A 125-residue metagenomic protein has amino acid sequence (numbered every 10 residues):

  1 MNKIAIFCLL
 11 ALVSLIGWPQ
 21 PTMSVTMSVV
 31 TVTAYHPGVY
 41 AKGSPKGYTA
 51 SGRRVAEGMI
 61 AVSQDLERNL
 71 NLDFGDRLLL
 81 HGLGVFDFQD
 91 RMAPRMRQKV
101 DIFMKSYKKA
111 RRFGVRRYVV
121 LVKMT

Functional and structural regions predicted by a protein language model:
M1-A5: Positively charged n-region of N-terminal signal peptides that target proteins for export
F7-L15: Bacterial N-terminal signal peptides
Q20-T125: Solvent-exposed, well-ordered loop and adjacent helix/strand elements within mature globular domains that form
